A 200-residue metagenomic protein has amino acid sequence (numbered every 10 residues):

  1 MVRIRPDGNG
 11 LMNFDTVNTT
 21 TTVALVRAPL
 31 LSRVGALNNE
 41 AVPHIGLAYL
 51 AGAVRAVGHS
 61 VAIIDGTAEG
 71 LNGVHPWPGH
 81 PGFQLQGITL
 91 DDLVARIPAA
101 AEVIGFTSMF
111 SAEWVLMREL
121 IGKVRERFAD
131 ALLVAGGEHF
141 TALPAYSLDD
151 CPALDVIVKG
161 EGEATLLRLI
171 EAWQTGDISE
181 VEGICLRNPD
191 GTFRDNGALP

Functional and structural regions predicted by a protein language model:
M1, T16, A53-A56: Detector for intrinsically disordered, low-structure N-terminal pre-sequences
T16-V17, I178: Short, flexible hinge/linker loops that cap or flank conserved catalytic cores
T22, E40, A53-V54, S60-L71 (+1 more regions): Glycine-rich beta-alpha loop elements in corrinoid/cobalamin-binding modules across cobalamin-dependent enzymes
R27-V34: Short polar catalytic/cofactor-binding loops
V34-L47: Glycine- and acidic-residue-enriched helix-capping/strand-helix junction motifs
L50: Gly/serine-rich nucleotide phosphate-binding loop at the start of the catalytic core of nucleotide/ADP-ribose-handling
